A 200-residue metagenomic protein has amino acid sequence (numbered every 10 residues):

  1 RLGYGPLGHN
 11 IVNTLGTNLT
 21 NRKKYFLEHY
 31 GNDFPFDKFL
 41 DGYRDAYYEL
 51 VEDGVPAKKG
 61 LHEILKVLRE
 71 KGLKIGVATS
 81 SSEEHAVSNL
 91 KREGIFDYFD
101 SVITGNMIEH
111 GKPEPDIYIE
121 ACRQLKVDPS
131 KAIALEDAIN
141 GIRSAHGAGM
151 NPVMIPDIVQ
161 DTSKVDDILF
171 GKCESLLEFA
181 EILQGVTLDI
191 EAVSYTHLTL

Functional and structural regions predicted by a protein language model:
G5, D33, F96-D100, D128: Conserved H-loop
G5-N10, Y25-E63, K71: Metal-dependent phosphoesterase signature
N18-D33, N89, A121-C122: Helix-loop "lid/cap" segments that line or gate small-molecule binding pockets
I64-L90, A145: Substrate-recognition element of Asp-dependent hydrolases with the DxDx(T/V) motif
G94-T104, K164-Q184: Structural recognition of alpha->loop->beta junctions
G111-I139: Conserved Lys-Pro-Asp/Glu-containing loop-to-beta segment of HAD-superfamily phosphomonoesterases, centered on
I133-G171: Acidic, Mg2+-coordinating phosphoryl-transfer loop and its flanking beta/alpha structural elements, shared across
T196-L200: Conserved small/polar residues in nucleotide/adenosyl-binding loops
